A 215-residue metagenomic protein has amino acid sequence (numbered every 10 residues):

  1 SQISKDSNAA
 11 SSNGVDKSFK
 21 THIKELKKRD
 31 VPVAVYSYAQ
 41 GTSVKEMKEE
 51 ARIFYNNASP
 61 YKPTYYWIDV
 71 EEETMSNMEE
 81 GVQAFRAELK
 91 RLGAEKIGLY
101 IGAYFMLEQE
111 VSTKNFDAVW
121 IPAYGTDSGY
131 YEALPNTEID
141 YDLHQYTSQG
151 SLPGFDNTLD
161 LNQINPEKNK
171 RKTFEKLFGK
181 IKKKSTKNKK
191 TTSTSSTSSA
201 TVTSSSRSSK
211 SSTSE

Functional and structural regions predicted by a protein language model:
S1-R86, K90-E95: Substrate-binding cleft of extracellular glycoside hydrolase catalytic domains
S37-A39, E72, A103, G125 (+1 more regions): A mature extracytoplasmic/lumenal domain signature
E46, M78-E79, Q109-V111, E132: Short, well-ordered secondary-structure micro-motifs
K96-A103, A118-Y124: Short, hydrophobic beta-strand segments that form beta-sheet elements in well-ordered domains
I101-K114: Beta-rich nucleic-acid/ligand-interaction surfaces
K114-K190: Functionally critical loop-and-helix segments that line ligand-binding/catalytic clefts of soluble enzyme domains
K180-E215: Ser/Thr/Gly/Pro-rich low-complexity, disordered linker/stalk segments of secreted and cell-surface proteins
